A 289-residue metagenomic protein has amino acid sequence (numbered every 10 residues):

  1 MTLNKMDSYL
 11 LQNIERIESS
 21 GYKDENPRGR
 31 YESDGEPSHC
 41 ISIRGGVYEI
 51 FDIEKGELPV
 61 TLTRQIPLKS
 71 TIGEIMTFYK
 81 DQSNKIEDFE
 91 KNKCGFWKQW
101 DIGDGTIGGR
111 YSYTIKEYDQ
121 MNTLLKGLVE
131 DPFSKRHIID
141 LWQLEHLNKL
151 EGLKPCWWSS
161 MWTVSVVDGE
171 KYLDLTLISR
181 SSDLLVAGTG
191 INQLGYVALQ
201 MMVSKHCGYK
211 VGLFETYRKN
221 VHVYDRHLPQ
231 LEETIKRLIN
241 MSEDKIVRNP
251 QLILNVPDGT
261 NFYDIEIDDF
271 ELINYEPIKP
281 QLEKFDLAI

Functional and structural regions predicted by a protein language model:
M1-I289: Terminal, non-catalytic protein-protein interaction segments that mediate quaternary/complex assembly
